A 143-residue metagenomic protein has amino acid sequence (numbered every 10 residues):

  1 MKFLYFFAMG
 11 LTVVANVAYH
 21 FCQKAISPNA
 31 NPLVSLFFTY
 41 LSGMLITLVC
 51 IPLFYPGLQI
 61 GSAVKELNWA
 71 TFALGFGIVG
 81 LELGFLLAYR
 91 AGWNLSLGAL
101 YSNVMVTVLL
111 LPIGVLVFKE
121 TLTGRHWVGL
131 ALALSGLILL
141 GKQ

Functional and structural regions predicted by a protein language model:
M1-N16, P28-L33, F38-F72, F76 (+3 more regions): Membrane-interface interhelical linkers
F21, L83, V108-P112: Residue-level hotspots within transmembrane alpha-helices of multi-pass secondary transporters
K24, L86, G114-V115: Small-residue-mediated transmembrane helix hinge/kink sites in multi-pass secondary transporters
T39-Y40, A99-N103, H126, L130: Residue-level recognition of transmembrane alpha-helices in multi-pass small-molecule transporters/permeases
L45-V49, L109-I113, S135-L139: Transmembrane-helix signature of multi-pass solute transporters
L67, L97-L100: Non-cytosolic membrane-interface motifs at loop->transmembrane helix junctions
V106-R125: C-terminal transmembrane-helix exit sites in multi-pass transporters
R125-G141: Hydrophobic transmembrane alpha-helices of multi-pass small-molecule transport proteins
